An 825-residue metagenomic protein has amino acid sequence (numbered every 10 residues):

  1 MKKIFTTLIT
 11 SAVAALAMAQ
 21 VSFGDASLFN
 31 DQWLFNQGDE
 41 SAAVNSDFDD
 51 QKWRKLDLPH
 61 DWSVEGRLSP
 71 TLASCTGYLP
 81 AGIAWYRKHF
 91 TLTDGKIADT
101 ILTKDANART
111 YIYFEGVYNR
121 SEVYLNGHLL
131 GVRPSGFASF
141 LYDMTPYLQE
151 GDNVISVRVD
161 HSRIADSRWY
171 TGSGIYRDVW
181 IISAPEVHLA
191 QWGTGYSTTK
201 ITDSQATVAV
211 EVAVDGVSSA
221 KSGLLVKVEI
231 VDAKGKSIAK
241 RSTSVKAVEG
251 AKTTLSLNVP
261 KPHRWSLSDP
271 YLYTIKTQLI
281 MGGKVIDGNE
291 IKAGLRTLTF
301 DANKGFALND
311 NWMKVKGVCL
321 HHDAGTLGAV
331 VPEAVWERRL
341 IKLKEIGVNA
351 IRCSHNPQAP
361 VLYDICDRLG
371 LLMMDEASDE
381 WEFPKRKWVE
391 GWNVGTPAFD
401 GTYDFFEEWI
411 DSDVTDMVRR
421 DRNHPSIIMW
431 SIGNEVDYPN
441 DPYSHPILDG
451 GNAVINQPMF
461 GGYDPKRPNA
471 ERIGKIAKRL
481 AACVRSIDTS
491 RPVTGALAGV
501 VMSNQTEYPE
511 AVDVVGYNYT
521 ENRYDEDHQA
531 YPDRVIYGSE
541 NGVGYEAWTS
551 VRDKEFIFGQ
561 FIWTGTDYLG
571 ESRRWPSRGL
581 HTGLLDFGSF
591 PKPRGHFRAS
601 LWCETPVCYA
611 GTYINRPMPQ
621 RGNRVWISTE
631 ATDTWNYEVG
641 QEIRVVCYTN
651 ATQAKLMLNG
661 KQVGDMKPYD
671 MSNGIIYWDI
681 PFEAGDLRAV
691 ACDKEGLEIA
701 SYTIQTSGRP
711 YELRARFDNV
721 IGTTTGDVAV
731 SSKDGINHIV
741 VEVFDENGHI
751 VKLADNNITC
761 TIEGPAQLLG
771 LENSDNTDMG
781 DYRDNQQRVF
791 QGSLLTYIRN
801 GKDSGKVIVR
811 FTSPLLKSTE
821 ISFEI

Functional and structural regions predicted by a protein language model:
Q20-Y113, S167, G172-I175, V607-Q620 (+2 more regions): Extended carbohydrate-recognition surfaces in non-catalytic/accessory domains of CAZymes and lectin-like proteins
D25-A43, D57-L58, S63, P425-S431 (+3 more regions): Substrate-binding clefts and catalytic carboxylate motifs of secreted carbohydrate-active enzymes
S27-F29, D39, A81-W192, S197 (+6 more regions): Accessory beta-strand-rich segments of carbohydrate-active enzymes
S46-D49, N107, K221-K227, S268-T274 (+6 more regions): Short flexible loop/turn segments that cap and initiate beta-strands
H60-L92, N107-N126, G131-P134, L141 (+8 more regions): Active-site-adjacent substrate/metal-binding segments within catalytic domains of carbohydrate-active enzymes
A138-F140, E249-V259, D670-I676, D778-L795: Aromatic sugar-binding surface patches on proteins that engage polysaccharides or sugar-phosphate polymers
L148-D152, E211-D301, Y677-G685, D693 (+1 more regions): Extended acidic/polar, glycine-enriched regions that form or flank non-catalytic beta-rich accessory modules
V210-V214, K276-Q278, I627-A631, I643-Y648 (+5 more regions): Beta-strand-rich structural segments
